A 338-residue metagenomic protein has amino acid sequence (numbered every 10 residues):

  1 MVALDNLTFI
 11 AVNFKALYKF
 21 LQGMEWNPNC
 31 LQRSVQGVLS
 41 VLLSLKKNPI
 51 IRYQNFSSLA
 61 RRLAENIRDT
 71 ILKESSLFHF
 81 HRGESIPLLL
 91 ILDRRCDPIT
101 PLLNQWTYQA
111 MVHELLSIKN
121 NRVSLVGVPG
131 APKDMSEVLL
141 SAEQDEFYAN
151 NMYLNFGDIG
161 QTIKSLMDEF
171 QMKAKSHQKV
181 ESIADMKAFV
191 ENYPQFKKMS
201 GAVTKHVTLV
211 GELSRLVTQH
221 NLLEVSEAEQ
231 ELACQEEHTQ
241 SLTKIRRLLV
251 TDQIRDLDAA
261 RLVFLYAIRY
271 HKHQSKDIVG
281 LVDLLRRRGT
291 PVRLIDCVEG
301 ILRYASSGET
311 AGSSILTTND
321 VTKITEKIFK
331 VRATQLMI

Functional and structural regions predicted by a protein language model:
M1-I338: Extended, well-folded catalytic/binding cores that form a central cleft or groove in large enzyme and scaffold domains
